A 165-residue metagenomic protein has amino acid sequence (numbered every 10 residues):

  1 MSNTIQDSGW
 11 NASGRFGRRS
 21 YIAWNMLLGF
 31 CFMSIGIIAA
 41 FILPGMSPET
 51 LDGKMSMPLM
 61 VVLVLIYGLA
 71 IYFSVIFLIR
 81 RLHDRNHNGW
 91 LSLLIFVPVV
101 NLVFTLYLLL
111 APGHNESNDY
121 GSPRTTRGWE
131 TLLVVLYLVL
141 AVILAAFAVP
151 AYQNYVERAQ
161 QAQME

Functional and structural regions predicted by a protein language model:
M1-L28, F73-W90, F104-V134, N154 (+1 more regions): Membrane-interface extramembranous regions at the lipid-water interface
L28-S34, I95-V100: Hydrophobic alpha-helical membrane-insertion segments
C31-S74, W129-Y137, A141-E165: Membrane-helix interface segments in multi-pass membrane proteins
G36, A40, I95, T105-L108: Structural signal for membrane-spanning alpha-helices in multi-pass inner-membrane proteins, emphasizing helix cores
D52-V103: Hydrophobic alpha-helical segments
